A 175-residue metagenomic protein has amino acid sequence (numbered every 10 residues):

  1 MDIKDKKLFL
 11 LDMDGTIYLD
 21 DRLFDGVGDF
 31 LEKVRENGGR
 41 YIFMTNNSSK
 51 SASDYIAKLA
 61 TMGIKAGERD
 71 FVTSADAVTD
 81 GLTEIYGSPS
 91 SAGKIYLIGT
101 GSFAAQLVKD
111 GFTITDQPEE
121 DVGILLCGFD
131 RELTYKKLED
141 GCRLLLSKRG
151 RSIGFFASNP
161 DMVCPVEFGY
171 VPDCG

Functional and structural regions predicted by a protein language model:
M1-M13, I17-G175: HAD-like aspartate-dependent phosphatase fold
